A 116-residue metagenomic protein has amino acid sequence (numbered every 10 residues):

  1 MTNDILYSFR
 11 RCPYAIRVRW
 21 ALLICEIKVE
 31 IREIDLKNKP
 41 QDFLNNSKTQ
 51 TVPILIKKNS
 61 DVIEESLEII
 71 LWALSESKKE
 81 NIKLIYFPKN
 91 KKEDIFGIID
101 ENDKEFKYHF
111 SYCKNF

Functional and structural regions predicted by a protein language model:
M1-F116: GST-like domain detector, emphasizing the conserved glutathione-binding G-site in the N-terminal thioredoxin-like
